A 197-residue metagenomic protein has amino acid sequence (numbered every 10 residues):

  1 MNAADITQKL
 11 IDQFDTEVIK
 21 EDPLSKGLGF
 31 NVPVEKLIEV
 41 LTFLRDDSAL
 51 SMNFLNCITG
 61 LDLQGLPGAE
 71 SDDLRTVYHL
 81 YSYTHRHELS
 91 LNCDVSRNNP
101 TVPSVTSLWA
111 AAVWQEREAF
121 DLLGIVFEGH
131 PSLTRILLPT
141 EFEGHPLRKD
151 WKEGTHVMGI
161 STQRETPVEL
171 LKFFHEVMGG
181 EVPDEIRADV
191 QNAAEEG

Functional and structural regions predicted by a protein language model:
M1-G197: Terminal low-complexity/charged segments
